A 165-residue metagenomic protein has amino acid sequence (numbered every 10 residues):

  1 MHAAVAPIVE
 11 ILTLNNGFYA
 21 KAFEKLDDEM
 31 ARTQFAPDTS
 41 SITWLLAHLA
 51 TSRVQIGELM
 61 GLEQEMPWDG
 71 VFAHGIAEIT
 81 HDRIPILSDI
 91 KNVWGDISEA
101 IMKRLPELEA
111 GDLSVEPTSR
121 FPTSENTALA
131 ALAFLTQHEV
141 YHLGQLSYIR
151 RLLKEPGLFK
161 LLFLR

Functional and structural regions predicted by a protein language model:
M1-A6, R165: Basic/polar N-terminal segments that are highly enriched at the extreme N-terminus, encompassing both cleavable
V9-T13, A20, M30-I76, T118-R165: Short, contiguous alpha-helical
L12, N16-Y19, F23, W94 (+1 more regions): Hydrophobic alpha-helical core bundles mediating ligand binding, dimerization, or RNAP-core interactions
K25, H48-T51, D96: Residues within well-ordered alpha-helical secondary structure of globular protein domains
K25-R32, K103-V115, R151-P156: Surface-exposed helix-capping loop/turn segments at secondary-structure junctions
E78-T118, L129-Q137: Acidic/histidine-rich alpha-helical segments that form the ligand environment of transition-metal centers
